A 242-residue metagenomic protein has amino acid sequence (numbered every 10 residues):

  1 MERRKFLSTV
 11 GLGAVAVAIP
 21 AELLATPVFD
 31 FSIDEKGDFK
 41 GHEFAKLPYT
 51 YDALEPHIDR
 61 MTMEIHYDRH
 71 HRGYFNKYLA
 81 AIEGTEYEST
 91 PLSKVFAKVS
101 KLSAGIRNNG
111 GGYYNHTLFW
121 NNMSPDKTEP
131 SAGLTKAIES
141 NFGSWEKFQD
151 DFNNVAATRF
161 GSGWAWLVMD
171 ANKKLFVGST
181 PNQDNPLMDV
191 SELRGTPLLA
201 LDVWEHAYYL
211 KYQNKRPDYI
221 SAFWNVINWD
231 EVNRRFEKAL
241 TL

Functional and structural regions predicted by a protein language model:
K5-T26: N-terminal export signals
A21-P56: C-terminal segment of N-terminal export signals and the immediately downstream linker at the start of the mature
G37, R69, A80-S89, F96-G178: All-alpha RGS (Regulator of G-protein Signaling) helical domain and cognate RGS-like helical scaffolds
F44, H71, Y113, L167 (+2 more regions): Divalent metal-coordination and catalytic microenvironments
P56-H70, L92-Y114, E192-D202: Alpha-helical scaffold segments that form or flank carboxylate-/histidine-based iron centers
A157, S162-Q213, S221-I227: An amphipathic alpha-helical core segment
K215-L242: N-terminal targeting pre-sequences for secretion and organelle import
